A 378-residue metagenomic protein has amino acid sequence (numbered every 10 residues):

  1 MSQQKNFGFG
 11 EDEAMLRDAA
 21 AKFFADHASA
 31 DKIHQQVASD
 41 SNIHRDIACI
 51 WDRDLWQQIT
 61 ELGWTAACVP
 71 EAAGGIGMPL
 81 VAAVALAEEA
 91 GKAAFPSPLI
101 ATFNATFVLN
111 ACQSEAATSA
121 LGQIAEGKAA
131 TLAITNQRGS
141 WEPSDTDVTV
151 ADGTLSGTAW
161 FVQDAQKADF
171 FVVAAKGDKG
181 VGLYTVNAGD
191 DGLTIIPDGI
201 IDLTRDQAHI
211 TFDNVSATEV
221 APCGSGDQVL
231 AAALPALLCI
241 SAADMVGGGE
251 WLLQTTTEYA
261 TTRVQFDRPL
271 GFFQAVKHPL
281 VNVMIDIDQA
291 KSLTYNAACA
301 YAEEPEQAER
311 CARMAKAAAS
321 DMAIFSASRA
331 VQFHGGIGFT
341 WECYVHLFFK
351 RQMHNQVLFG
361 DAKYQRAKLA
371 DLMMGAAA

Functional and structural regions predicted by a protein language model:
M1-A93, E115, G127, A232-A378: Alpha-helical interface subdomain recognition
Q35, P96-E115: N-terminal glycine-rich flavin-associated loop
M78-P79, E142-S144, D164-A168: Short glycine/proline-enriched turns and hinge-like loops at secondary-structure junctions
L109-Q113, T135, V173-K176, T185-A188 (+2 more regions): Short beta-strand-to-turn element immediately C-terminal to the catalytic PLP-Schiff-base lysine in fold type I
E126-Q137: A short, Trp-centered hydrophobic/proline-enriched beta-strand micro-motif
W141-T146, F161-V162, G189-E219: Flexible, small-/acidic-enriched active-site or ligand-binding loops
E142-S156: Cytochrome P450 C-terminal beta-domain/meander region
T158-L193: A short core secondary-structure module
